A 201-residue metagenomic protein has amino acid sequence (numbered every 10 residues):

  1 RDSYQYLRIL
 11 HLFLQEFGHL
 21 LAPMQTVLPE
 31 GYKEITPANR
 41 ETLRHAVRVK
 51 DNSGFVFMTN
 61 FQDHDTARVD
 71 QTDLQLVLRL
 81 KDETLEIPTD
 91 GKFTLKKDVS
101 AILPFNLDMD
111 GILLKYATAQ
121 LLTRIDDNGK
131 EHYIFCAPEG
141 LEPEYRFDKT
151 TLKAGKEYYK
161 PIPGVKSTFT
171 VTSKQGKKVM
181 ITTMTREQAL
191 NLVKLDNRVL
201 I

Functional and structural regions predicted by a protein language model:
R1: Aromatic- and acidic-residue-enriched carbohydrate-binding clefts of CAZyme catalytic domains
Y4-I201: Non-catalytic C-terminal accessory domains or segments of carbohydrate-active enzymes
